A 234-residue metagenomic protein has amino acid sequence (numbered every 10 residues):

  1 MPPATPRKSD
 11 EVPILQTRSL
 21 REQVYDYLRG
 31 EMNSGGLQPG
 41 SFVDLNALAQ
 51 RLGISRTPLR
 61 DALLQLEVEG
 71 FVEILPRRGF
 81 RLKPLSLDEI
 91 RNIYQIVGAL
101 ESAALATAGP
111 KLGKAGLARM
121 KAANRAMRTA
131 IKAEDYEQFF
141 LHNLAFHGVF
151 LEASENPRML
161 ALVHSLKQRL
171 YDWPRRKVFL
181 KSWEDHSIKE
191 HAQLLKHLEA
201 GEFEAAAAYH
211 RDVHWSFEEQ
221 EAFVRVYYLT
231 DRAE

Functional and structural regions predicted by a protein language model:
M1-A106, P110, A115, A222-E234: Short linear motifs at protein or domain termini
P2, Q16, K121-R128, A133 (+1 more regions): C-terminal all-alpha effector/ligand-binding and dimerization domain of prokaryotic HTH-type transcriptional repressors
Y25, R29, N33-S34, R128 (+2 more regions): Solvent-exposed, non-membrane alpha-helical residues enriched in polar/charged side chains
M32, A108, I131, S154 (+1 more regions): Hydrophobic residues in alpha-helical segments
I96-K111, L144-K181, H214, Q220-E221: Hydrophobic, amphipathic alpha-helical faces that serve as interaction scaffolds
G113, K132-D135: Short coil/turn linkers that connect adjacent helices within long alpha-helical scaffolds, especially alpha-solenoid
